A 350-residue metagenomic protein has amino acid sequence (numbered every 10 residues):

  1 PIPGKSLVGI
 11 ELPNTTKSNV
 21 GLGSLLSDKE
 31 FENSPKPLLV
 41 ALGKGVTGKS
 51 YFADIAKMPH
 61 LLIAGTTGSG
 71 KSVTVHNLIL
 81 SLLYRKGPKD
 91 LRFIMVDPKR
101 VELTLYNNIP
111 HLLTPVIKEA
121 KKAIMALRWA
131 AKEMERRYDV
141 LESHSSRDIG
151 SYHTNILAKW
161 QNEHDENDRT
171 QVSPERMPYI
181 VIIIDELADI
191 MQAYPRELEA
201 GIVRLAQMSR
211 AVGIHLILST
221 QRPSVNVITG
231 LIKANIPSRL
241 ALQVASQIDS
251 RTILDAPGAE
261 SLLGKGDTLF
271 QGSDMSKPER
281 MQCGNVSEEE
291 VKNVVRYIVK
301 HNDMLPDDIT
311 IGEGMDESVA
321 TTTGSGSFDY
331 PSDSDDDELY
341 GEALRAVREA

Functional and structural regions predicted by a protein language model:
P1-I2: Short beta-strand
K5-V40, K44-V46, S50-F52, K57-M58 (+3 more regions): P-loop NTPase motor-domain active sites and their immediate coupling elements
A56-P59, L83-K121, M125-A126, L231-I232: P-loop NTPase switch/communication element
A64: Residues at the beta-strand->loop junction immediately N-terminal to the Walker
T67-G68, T220: The conserved Walker
K71: Conserved lysine of the Walker
T74, L78: Hydrophobic positions on the alpha1 helix immediately C-terminal to the Walker A/P-loop
S81-L82, I190: Alpha-helical transmembrane segments of multipass membrane proteins
